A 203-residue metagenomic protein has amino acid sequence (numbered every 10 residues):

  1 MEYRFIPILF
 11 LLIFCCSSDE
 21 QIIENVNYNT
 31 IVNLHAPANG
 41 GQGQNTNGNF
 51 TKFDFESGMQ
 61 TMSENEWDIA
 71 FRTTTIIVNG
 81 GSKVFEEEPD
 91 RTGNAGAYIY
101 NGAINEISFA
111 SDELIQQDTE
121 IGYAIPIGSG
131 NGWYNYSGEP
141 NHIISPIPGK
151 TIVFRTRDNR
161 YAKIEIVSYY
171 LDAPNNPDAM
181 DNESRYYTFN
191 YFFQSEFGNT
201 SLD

Functional and structural regions predicted by a protein language model:
E2-L9: Sec-dependent signal peptide recognition, specifically the positively charged N-region followed immediately by
L12-C16: C-terminal motif of bacterial Sec signal peptides marking the signal peptidase cleavage site
S18-D203: Surface-exposed, beta-sheet-biased, low-hydrophobicity segments with strongly acidic/polar composition
